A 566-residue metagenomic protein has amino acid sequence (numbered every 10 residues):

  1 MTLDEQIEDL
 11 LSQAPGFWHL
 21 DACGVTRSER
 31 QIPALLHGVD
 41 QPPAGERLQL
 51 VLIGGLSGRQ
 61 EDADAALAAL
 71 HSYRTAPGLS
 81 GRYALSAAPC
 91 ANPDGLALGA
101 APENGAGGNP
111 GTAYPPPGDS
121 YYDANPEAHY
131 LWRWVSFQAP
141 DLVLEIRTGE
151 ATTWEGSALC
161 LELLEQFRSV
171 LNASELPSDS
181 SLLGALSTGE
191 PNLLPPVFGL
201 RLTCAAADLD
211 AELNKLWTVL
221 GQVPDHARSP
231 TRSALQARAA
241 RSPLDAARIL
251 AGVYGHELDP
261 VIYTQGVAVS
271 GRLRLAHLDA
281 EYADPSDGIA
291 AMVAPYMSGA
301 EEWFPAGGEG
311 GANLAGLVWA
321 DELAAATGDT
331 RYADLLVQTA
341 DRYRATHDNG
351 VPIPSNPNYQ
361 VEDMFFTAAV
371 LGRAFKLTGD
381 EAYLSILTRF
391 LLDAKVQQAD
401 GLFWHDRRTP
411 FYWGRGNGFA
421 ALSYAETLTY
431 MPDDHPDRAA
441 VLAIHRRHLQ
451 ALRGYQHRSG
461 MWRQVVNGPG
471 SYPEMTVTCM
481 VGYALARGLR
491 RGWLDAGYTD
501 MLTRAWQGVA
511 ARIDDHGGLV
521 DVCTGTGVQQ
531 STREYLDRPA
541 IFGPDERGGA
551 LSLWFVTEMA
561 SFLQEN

Functional and structural regions predicted by a protein language model:
M1-L35: Short glycine- and acidic-rich boundary segments immediately preceding or forming the N-terminal edge of structured
R27, A44-V51, Q60-P177, S187: Active-site/substrate-binding loop(s) of hydrolase catalytic cores
A34-E46, G55: Short beta-strand-to-loop junctions in surface cap/lid or active-site-entrance loops
E155, E162-F167, L176-R228: Active-site-adjacent mobile loop/cap segments within catalytic or ligand-binding domains
L182-L186, A234-R241, A246, V253-G266 (+5 more regions): CBM-like carbohydrate-recognition segments
V269, A276, A324, F375 (+4 more regions): Alpha-solenoid repeat junctions
S298-R408, Y412: Extended ligand-binding groove/face enriched in aromatic
V361-E362, G372-V465, S471-G482, L494-R533 (+2 more regions): Extended ligand-binding clefts on enzyme/binding-domain cores
